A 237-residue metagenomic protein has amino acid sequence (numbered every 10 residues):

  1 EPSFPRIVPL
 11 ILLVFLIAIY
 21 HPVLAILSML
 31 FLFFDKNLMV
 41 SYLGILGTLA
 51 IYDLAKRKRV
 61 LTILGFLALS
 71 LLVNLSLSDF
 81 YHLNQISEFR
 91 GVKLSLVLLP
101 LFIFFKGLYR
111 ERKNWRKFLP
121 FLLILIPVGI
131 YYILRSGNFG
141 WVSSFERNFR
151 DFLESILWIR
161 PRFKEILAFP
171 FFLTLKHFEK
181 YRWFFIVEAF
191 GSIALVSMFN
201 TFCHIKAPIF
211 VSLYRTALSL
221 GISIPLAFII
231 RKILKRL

Functional and structural regions predicted by a protein language model:
F4-L237: Alpha-helical transmembrane segments of integral membrane proteins
